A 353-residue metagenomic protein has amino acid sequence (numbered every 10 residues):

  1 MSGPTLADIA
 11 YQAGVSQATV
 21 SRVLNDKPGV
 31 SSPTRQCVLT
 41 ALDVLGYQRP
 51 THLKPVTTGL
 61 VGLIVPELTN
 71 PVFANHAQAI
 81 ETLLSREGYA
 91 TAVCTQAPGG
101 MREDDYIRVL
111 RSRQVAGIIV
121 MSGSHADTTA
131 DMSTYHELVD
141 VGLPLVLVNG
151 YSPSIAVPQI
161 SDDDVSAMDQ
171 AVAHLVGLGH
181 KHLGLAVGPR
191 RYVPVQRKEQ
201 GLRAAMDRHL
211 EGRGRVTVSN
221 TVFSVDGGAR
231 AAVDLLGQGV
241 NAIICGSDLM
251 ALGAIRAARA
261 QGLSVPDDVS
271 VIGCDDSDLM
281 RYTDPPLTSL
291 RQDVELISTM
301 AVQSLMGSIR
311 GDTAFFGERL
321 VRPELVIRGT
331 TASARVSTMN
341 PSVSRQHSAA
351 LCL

Functional and structural regions predicted by a protein language model:
M1-T58, R335, N340, S344-L353: N-terminal helix-turn-helix DNA-binding module of bacterial transcription factors
S2-P4, L42-Q78, E87, A97-P98 (+1 more regions): N-terminal helix-turn-helix/winged-helix DNA-binding helices and compositionally similar short basic alpha-helical
C37, P71-R86, A167-Q170, V193-G212 (+3 more regions): Short, solvent-exposed amphipathic alpha-helices that sit in or adjacent to ligand/effector-binding or catalytic
T82-T128: Central regulatory/effector-binding core of bacterial HTH transcription factors
P98, M121-Q170, L249, D275-L287: Flexible loop/hinge segments that line or gate small-molecule binding clefts
A156-L185, V225-D234, A251, Q292-R310: Hydrophobic alpha-helical segments within soluble ligand-binding/sensing domains
D169-L210, V218, G317-T331: An alpha-beta-alpha
R213, L235-L353: Flexible loop/turn connectors
